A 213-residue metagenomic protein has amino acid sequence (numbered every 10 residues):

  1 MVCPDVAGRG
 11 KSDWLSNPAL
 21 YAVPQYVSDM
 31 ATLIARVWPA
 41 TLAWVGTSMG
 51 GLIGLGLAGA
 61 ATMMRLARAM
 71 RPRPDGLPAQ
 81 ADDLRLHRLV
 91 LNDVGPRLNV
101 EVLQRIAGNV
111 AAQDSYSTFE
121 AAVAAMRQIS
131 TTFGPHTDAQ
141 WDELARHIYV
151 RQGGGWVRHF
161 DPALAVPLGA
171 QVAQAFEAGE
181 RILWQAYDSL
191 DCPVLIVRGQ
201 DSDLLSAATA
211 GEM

Functional and structural regions predicted by a protein language model:
V2-V45, G59-A60, M64-D82: Active-site loop/oxyanion-hole signature of alpha/beta-hydrolase fold enzymes
V6, L91-V94, D201: Active-site loop/turn elements of alpha/beta-hydrolase fold enzymes, especially the short glycine-/histidine-rich
R9-S12, R97, L204: Active-site loop signature of alpha/beta-hydrolase-fold enzymes
S12-P18, E101-V102, A207-A208: Conserved catalytic-core motifs of eukaryotic protein kinase domains, centered on the activation segment
G46, G50, G54: Gly/Ala-rich beta-loop-alpha elbow adjacent to hydrolase catalytic centers
P78-A121: Flexible "cap/lid" loop of the alpha/beta hydrolase fold
A107-A112, A121-P135, R146-Y149, V172-A175: Helix-loop "lid/cap" segments that line or gate small-molecule binding pockets
Y149-M213: Conserved serine/cysteine hydrolase catalytic core
